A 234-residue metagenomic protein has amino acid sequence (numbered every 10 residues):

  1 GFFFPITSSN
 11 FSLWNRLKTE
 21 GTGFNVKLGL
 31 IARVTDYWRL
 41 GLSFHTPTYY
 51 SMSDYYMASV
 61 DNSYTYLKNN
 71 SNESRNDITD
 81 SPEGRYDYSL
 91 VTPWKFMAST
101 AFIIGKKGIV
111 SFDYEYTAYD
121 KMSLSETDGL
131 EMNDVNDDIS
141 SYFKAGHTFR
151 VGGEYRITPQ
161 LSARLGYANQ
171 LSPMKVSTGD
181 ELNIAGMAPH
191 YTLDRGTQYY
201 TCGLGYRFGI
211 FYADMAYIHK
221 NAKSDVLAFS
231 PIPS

Functional and structural regions predicted by a protein language model:
G1-S234: Outer-membrane beta-barrel porins/channels
